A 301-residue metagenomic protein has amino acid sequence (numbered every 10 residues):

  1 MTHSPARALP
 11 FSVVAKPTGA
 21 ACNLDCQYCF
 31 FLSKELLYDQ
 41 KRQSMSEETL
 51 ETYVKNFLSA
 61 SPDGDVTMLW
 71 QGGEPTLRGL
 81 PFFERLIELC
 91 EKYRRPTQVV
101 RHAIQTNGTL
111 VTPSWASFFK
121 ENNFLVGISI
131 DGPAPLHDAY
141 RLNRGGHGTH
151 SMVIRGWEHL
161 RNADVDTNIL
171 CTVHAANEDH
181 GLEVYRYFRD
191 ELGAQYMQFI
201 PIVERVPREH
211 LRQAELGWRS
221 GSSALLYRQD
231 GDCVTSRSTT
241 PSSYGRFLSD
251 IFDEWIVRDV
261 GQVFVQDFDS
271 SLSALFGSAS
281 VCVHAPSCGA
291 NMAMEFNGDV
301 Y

Functional and structural regions predicted by a protein language model:
M1-S117, N122: Conserved alpha-helical substructure of the radical SAM core
T2, C26-S33, P62-V66, C90 (+4 more regions): Short amphipathic alpha-helical segments, especially helix-boundary/capping motifs
L9-F11, D25, V66, V126 (+3 more regions): A generic secondary-structure signal marking the coil-to-beta-strand transition
A15, K34-D39, M68-G72, D138-L142 (+2 more regions): Glycine- and acidic
K16, F31, Q71, Q105 (+5 more regions): Generic beta-strand/beta-sheet core signal
M45, T49, S129, T149-M152 (+1 more regions): Short acidic-hydrophobic sequence patches enriched in Asp/Glu that either
V54-K55, S59, L77-Q198, I202-Q213: Conserved AdoMet/S-adenosylmethionine-binding subsite of the radical SAM
N143-S151, E158, N162-C288, A293-V300: Radical SAM enzyme [4Fe-4S]-AdoMet core and its adjacent flexible, acidic and glycine-rich loops/tails across
